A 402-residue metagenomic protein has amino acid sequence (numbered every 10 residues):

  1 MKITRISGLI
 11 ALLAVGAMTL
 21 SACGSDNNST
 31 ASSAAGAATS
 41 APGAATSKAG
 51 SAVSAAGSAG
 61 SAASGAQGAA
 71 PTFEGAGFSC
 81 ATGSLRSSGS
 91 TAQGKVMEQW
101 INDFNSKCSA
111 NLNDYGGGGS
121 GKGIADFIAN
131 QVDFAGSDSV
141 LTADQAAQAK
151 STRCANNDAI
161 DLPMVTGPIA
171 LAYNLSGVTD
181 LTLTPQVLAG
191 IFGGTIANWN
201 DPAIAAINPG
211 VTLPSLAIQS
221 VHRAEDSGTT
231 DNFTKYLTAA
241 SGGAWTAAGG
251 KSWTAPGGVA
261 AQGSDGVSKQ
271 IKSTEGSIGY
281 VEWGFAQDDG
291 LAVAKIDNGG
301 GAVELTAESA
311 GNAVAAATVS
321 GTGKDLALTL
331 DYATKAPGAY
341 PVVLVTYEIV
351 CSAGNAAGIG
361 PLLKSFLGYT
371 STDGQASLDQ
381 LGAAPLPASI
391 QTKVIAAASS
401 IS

Functional and structural regions predicted by a protein language model:
M1-I10: Bacterial N-terminal signal peptides that target proteins for export
A17-A22: C-terminal motif of bacterial Sec signal peptides marking the signal peptidase cleavage site
G24-D26, A35-S402: Flexible loop/hinge segments at secondary-structure junctions
